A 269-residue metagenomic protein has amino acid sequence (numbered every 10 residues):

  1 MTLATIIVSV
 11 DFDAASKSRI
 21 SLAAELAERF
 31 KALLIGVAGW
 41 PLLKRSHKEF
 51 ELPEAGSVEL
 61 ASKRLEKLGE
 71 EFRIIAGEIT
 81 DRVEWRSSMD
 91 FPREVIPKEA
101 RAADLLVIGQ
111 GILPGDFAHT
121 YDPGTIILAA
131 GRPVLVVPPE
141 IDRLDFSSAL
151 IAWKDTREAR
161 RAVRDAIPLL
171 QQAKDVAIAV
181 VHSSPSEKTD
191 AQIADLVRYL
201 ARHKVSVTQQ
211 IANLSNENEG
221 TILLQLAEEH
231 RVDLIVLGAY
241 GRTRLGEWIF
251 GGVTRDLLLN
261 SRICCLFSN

Functional and structural regions predicted by a protein language model:
M1, I74-L106, H203-I235, Y240-G246 (+1 more regions): Structural beta-alpha unit
M1-A55, A129-R132, I141-A212, V232: Small/aliphatic-rich secondary-structure junction motif
R19, P92, H119-T120, A159-A162 (+2 more regions): Amphipathic coiled-coil/heptad-repeat helices and related helical stalk/stem segments that mediate oligomerization
I20-R29, V95-D142, L226-N269: Gly/Ser-rich helix-loop-strand patches that form or flank binding pockets for ribonucleotide-derived cofactors
E54-K67: A short acidic, glycine-rich active-site loop that binds or catalyzes chemistry on phosphate/adenosine moieties
E70, I74-I79, D116-P139, V197-T208: P-loop/Walker A phosphate-binding loop and immediately adjacent motor/lid segment at beta-alpha junctions
P114-G115, S184-K188, L214-E217, T243-R244: Short, small-residue-enriched loops and turns at beta-alpha junctions that line or gate enzyme active sites
